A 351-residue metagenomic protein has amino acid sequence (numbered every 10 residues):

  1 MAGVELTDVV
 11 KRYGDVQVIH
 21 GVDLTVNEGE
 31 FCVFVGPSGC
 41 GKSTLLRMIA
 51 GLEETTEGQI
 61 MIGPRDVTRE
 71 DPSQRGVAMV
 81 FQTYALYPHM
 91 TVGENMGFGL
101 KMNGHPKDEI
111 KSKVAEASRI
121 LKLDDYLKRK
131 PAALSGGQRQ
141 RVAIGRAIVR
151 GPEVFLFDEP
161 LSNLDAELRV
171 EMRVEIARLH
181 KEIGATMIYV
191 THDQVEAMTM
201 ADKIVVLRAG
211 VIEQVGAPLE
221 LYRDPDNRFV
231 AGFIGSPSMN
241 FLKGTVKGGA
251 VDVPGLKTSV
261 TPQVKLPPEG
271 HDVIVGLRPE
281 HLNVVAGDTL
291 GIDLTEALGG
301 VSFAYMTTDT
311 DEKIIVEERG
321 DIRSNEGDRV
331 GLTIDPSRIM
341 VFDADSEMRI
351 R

Functional and structural regions predicted by a protein language model:
F31, E70-F229: ABC ATPase nucleotide-binding domains
V35-P37: The feature captures the beta-strand-to-loop junction immediately N-terminal to the Walker
A50: Helix-to-loop junction immediately C-terminal to a conserved catalytic motif
T56-Q59, E109, A209, I339: Conserved coupling/switch loops of ABC nucleotide-binding domains, chiefly the family-specific signature
G58-D66: Conserved ABC transporter NBD signature motif
P237-N240, G249-R351: Non-catalytic connector elements of ABC transporters
